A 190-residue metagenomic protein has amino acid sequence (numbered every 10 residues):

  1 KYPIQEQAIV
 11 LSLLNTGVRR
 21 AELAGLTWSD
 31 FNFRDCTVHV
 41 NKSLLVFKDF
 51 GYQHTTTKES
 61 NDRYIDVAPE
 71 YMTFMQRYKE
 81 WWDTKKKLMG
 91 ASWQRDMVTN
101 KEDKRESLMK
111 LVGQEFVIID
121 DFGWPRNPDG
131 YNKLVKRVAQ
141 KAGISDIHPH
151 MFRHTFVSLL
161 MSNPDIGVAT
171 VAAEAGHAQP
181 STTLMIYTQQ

Functional and structural regions predicted by a protein language model:
K1-L26, R34, N61-D62, E70: Basic, Lys/Arg- and aromatic-enriched nucleic-acid-binding interface segment
A8-L11, N15-E22, D129-A142, M151-Q179: C-terminal catalytic core of tyrosine-transesterase DNA break-rejoin enzymes
G25, F33, M185, Q189: Phosphate-coordinating loops and pocket residues in cytosolic domains that bind phosphorylated ligands
L26-S107: Conserved tyrosine-mediated DNA breakage-rejoining catalytic core shared by Y-recombinases
D30, W82, T155, A178 (+1 more regions): The DNA-recognition helices of helix-turn-helix-type DNA-binding domains
L44, A175-Q190: Catalytic-site neighborhood detector that most strongly recognizes the C-terminal catalytic loop/helix of tyrosine
Y52-D62, I119-N127, G143-M151, S162 (+1 more regions): Short, contiguous acidic/charged loop-to-helix segments that flank catalytic cores in large enzymes
E115-V117: Structural detector of coil-to-beta-strand junctions
